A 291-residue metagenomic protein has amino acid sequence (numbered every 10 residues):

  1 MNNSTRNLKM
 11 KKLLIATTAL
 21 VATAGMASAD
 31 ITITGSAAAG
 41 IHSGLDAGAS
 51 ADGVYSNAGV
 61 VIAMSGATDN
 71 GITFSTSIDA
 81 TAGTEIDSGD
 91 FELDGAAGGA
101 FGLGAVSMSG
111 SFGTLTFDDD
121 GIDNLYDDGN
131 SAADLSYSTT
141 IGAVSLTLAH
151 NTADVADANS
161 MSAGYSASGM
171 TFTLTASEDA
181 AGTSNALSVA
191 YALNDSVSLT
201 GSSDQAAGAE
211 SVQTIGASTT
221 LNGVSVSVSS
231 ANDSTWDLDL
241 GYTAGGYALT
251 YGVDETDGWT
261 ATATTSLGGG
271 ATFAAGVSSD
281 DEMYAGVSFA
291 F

Functional and structural regions predicted by a protein language model:
M1-F291: Outer-membrane beta-barrel proteins
